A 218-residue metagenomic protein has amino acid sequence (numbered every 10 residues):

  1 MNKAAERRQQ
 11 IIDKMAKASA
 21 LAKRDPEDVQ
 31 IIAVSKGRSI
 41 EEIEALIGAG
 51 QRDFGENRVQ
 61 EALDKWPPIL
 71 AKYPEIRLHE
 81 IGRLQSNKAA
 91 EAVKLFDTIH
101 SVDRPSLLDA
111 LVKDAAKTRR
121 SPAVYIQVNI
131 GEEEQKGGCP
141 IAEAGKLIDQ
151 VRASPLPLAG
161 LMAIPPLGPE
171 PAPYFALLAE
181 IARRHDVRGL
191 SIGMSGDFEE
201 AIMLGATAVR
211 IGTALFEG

Functional and structural regions predicted by a protein language model:
M1-G189, M194-G196, I202-L204: Conserved alpha/beta-domain cores
E199-I202, L215-G218: Expand to "…catalyze enediolate/carbanion chemistry for C-C bond making/breaking, isomerization, decarboxylation
T207-A208: Divalent-metal-activated hydrolytic enzyme cores
